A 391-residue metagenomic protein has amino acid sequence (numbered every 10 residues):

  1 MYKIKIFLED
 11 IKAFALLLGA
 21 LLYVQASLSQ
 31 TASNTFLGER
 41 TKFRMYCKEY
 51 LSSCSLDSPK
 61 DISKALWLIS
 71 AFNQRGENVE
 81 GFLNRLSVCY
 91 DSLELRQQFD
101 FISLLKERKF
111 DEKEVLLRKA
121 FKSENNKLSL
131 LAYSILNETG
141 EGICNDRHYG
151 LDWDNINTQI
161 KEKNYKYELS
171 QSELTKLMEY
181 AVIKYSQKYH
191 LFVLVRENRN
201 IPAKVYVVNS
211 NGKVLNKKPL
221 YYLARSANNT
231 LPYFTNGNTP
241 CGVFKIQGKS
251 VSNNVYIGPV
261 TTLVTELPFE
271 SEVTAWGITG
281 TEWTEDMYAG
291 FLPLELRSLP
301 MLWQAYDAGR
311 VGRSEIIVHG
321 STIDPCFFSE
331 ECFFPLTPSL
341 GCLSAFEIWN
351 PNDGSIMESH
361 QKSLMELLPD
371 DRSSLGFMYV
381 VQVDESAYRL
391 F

Functional and structural regions predicted by a protein language model:
K3-A15: Bacterial N-terminal signal peptides that target proteins for export
T31-A71, R75, D91-L95, F110 (+4 more regions): Cell wall/extracellular polymer interaction/catalysis modules
N78-D91, L95-K109: Extended, compositionally biased eukaryotic interaction scaffolds
E80-R85, V115-K119, R147-L151: Short sequence/structural elements of tandem HEAT/ARM alpha-solenoid repeats
T239, L340-F346: Extended catalytic/binding region for NAD+/ADP-ribose chemistry, centered on the ART fold
